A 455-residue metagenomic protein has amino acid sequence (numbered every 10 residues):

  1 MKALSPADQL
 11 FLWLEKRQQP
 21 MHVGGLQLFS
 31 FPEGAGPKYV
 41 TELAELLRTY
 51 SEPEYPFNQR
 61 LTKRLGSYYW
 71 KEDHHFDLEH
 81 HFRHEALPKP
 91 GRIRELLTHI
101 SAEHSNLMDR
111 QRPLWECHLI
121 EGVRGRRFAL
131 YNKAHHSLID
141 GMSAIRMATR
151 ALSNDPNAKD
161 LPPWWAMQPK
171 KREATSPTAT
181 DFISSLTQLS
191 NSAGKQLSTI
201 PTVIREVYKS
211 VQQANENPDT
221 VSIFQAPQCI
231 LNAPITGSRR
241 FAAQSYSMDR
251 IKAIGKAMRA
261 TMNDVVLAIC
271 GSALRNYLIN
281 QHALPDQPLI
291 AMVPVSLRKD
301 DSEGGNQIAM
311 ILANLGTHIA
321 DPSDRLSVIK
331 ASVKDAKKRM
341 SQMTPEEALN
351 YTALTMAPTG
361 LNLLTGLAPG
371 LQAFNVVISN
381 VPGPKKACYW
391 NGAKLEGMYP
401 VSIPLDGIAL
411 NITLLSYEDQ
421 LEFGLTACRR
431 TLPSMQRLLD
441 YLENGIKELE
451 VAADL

Functional and structural regions predicted by a protein language model:
M1-D8, L26-P37, A44-Y55, Q59-I408 (+2 more regions): Soluble acyl-CoA-dependent acyltransferase catalytic core bearing the H(X)4D motif
L14-Q19, L367-A368: Short secondary-structure boundary/capping segments within folded domains
R17-V23, Q27, T41: TRNA-binding/sensing appendages of the translation machinery
